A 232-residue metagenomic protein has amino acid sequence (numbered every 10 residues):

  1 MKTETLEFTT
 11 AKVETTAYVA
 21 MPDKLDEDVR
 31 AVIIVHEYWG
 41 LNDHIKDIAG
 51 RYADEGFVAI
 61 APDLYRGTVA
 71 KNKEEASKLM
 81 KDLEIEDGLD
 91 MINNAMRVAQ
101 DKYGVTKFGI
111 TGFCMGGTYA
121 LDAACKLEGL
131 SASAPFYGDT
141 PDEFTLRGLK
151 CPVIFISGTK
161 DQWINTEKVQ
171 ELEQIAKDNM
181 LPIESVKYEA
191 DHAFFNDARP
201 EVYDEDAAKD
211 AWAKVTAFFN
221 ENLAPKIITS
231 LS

Functional and structural regions predicted by a protein language model:
E4-D101, F194-R199: Serine-hydrolase catalytic machinery in alpha/beta-hydrolase-like enzymes
I48, N165-I175: Short alpha-helix in the alpha/beta-hydrolase fold that links the catalytic acid
K102-F113: Alpha/beta-hydrolase fold nucleophile elbow
I110-G112, F136, I156: Short beta-strand immediately N-terminal to the catalytic nucleophile in serine-hydrolase-like folds
G112-G116, A120: Gly/Ala-rich beta-loop-alpha elbow adjacent to hydrolase catalytic centers
G129-D139: A conserved short beta-strand
L149, F155-S157, D161: Short beta-strand/loop motif that positions the catalytic acidic residue of the alpha/beta-hydrolase fold
P182-S232: C-terminal catalytic histidine-bearing segment of alpha/beta-hydrolase fold enzymes
